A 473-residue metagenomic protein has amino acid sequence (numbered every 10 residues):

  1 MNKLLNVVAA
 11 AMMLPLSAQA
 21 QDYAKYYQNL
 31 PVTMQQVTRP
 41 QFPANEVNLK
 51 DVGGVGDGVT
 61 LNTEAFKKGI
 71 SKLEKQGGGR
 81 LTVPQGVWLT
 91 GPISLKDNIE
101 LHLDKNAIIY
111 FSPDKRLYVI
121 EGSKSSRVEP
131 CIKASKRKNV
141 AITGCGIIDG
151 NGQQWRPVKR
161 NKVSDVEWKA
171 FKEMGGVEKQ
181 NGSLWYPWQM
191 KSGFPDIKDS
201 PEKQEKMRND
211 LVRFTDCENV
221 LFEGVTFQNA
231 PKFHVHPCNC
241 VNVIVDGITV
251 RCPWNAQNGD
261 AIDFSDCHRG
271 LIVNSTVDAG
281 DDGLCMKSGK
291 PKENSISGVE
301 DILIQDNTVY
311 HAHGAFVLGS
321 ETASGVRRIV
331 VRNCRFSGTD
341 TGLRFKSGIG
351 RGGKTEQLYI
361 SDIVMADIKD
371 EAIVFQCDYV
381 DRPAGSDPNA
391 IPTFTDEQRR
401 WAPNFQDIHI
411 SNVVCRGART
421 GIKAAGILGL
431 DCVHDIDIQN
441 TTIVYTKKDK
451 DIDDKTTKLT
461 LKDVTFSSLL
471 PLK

Functional and structural regions predicted by a protein language model:
N2-T82, V87-E100, D104-D216, L221-E223 (+8 more regions): Extracellular "leader-to-stem" segments immediately downstream of a signal peptide or signal-anchor in secreted/lumenal
V55-D57, K290-S295, S324-G325, R351: Short, small-residue-enriched loops and turns at beta-alpha junctions that line or gate enzyme active sites
G78, P92, S112-P113, N151-W155 (+11 more regions): Short glycine/acidic-rich loop motifs that flank beta-strands on beta-rich extracellular proteins
V83-G91, A261-D263, K292, G348-I349 (+1 more regions): Conserved short loop/turn motifs at secondary-structure junctions
V87, N239, T249, S288-K290 (+4 more regions): Active-site-proximal loop/turn and secondary-structure-junction residues that shape catalytic pockets, frequently
K105-N106, K138-G146, E218-Q228, V241-P253 (+8 more regions): Right-handed parallel beta-helix
T322, G342-K473: Extracellular beta-rich repeat passengers
